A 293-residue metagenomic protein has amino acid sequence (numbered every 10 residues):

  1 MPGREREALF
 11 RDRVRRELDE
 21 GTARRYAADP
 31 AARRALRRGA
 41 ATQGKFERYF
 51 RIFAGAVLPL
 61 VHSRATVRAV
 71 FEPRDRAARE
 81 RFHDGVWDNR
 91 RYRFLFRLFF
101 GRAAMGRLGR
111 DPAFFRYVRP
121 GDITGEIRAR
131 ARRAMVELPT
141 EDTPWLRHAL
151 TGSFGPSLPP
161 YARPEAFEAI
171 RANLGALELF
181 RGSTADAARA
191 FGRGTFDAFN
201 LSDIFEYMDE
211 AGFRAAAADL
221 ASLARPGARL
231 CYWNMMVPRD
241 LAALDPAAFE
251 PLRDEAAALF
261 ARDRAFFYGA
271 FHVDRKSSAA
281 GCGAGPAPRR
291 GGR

Functional and structural regions predicted by a protein language model:
M1-A169, C282-P286, R290-R293: Class I S-adenosyl-L-methionine-dependent methyltransferase module
G182-N200: A short acidic, Gly/Pro-enriched loop at the edge of an enzyme's catalytic core that lines a small-molecule cofactor
D186-R189, E206-D209, P238-A242, F266 (+1 more regions): Flexible loop/turn segments at secondary-structure boundaries
F196-A211: A short SAM/SAH-binding and catalytic strip from SAM-dependent methyltransferases
A198-N200, P226-P238: Conserved beta-strand signature within the Rossmann-like core of class I S-adenosyl-L-methionine
G212-P226: A short glycine-rich, Lys/Arg-flanked "PGG" loop and its adjoining helix->strand segment in the class I
L252-R293: Core SAM-dependent methyltransferase catalytic element
